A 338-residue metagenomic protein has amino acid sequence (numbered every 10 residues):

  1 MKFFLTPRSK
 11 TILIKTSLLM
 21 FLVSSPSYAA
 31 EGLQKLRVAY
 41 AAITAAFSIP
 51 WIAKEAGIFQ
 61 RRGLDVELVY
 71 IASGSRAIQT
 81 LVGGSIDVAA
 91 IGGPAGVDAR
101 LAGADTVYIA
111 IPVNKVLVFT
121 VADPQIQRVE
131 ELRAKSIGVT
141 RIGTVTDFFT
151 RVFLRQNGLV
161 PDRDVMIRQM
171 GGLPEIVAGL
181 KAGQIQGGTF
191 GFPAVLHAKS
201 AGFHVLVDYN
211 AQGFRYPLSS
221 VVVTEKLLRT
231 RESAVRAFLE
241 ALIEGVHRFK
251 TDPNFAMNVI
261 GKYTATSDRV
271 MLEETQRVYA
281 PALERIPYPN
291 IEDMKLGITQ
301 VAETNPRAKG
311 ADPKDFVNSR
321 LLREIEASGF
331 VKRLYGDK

Functional and structural regions predicted by a protein language model:
K2-T16: Bacterial N-terminal signal peptides that target proteins for export
F3-F4, F21, Y28: Aromatic (phenylalanine/tyrosine) cluster motif
L13-S25: Bacterial N-terminal signal peptides
A30-A182, Q186-F192, H204-R215: Short, glycine-/small- and polar/acidic-enriched structural segments that line small-molecule recognition paths
P94-A95, P174-A265: Pocket-lining segment of extracytoplasmic ligand-binding domains
G143-P161, A241-E273, K314-V317, R323-F330: Ligand-binding clefts/hinges and TM-proximal coupling segments of bilobed small-molecule sensing domains
R229-A311: Secondary-structure end/capping motifs
A302-K338: Conserved C-terminal helix/tail region of periplasmic/extracytoplasmic solute-binding proteins
